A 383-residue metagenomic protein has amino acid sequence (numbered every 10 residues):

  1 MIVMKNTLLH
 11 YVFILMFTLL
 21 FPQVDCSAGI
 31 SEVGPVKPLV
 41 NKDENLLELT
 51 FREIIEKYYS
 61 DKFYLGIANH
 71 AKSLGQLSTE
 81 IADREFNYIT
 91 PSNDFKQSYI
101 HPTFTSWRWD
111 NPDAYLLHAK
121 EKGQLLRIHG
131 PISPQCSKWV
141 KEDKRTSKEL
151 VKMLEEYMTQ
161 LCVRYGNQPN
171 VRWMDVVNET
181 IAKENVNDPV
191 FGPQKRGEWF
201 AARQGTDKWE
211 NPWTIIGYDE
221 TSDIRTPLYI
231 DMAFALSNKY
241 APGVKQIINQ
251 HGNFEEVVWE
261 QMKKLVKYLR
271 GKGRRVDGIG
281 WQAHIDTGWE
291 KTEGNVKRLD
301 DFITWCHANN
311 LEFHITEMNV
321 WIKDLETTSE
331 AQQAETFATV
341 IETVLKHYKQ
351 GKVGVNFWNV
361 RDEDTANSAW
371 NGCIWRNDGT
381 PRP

Functional and structural regions predicted by a protein language model:
V3-E32: Bacterial Sec-dependent N-terminal signal peptides
V33-Y88, S92: Boundary/entry segment of secreted carbohydrate-active catalytic domains
V40-E53, H101, D143, R164 (+6 more regions): Aromatic-rich peripheral "rim/lid" segments of glycoside hydrolase catalytic domains that contact and position glycan
N45, G66-T79, Q97-D110, S137 (+5 more regions): Acidic-and-aromatic substrate-binding clefts and catalytic sites of carbohydrate-active enzymes
R52, R84-P102, D110-I247, H251-N253 (+2 more regions): Substrate-binding cleft and catalytic face of glycoside hydrolase catalytic domains, especially the flexible beta-alpha
N69-E85, K152-C162, E256-L269, A334-T343: Short, acidic/polar
N69-K72, G130-Q135, V177, N356-D362: Short, solvent-exposed turn/loop segments enriched in Gly/Ser/Thr/Pro and often Arg
R108-L125, P212-N249, E255-E326, I341-K352: Glycoside hydrolase catalytic-domain groove-lining segments
